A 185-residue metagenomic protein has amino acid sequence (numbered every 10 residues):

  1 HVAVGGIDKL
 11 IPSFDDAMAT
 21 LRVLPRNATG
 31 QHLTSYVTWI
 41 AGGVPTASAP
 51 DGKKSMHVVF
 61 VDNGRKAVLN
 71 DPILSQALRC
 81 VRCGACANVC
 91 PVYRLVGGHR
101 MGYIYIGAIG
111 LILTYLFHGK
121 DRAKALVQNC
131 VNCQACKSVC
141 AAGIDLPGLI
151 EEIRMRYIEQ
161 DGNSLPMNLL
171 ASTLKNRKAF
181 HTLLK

Functional and structural regions predicted by a protein language model:
H1-N70, K185: Iron-sulfur-associated redox domains of electron-transfer enzymes in respiratory and anaerobic energy metabolism
S48-A77, N88, V92-K185: Ferredoxin-type iron-sulfur electron-transfer modules in oxidoreductases and energy-metabolism complexes
C80: Short Cys/His-rich zinc-binding micro-motifs
